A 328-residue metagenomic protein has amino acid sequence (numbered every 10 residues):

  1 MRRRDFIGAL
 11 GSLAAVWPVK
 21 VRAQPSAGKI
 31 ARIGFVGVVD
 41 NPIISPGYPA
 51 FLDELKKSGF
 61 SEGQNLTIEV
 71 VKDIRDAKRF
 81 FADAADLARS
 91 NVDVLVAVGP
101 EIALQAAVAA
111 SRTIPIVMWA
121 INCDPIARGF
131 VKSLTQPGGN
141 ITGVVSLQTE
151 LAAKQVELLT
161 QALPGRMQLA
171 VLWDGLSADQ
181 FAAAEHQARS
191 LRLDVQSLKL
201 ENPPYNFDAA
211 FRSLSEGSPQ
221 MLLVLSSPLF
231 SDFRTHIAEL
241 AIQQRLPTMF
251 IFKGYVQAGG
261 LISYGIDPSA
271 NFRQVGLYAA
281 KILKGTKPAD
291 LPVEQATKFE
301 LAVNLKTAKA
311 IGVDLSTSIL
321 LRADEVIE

Functional and structural regions predicted by a protein language model:
M1-E328: Short hydrophobic alpha-helices and adjacent helix-cap/hinge residues
